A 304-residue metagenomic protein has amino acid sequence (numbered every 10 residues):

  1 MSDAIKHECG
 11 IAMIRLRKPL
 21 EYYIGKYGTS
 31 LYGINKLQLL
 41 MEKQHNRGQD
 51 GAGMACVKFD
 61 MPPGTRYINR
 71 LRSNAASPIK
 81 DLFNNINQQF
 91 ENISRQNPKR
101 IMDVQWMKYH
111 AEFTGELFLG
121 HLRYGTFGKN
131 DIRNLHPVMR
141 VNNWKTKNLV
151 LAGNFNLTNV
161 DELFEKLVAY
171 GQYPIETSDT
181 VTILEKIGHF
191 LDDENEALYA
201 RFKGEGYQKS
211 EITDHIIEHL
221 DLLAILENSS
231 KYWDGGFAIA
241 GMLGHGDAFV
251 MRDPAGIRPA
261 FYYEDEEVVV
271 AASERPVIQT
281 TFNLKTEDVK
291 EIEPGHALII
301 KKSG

Functional and structural regions predicted by a protein language model:
M1-G304: Conserved short alpha-helical segments that host acidic/polar catalytic motifs at enzyme active sites
